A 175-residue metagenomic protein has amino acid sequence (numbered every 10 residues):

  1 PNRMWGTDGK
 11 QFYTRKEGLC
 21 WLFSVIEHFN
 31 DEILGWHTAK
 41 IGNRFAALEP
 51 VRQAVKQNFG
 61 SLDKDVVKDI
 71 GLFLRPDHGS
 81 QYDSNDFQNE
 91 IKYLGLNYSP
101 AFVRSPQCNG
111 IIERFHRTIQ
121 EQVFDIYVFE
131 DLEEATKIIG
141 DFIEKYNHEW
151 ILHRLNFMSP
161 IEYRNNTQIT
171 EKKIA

Functional and structural regions predicted by a protein language model:
P1-I26, E32, L48-Q53, Q57-K64 (+2 more regions): Mobile-element integrase/transposase regions, centering on the N-terminal DNA-binding/Zn-coordinating module
D8, E27, D77, N109 (+3 more regions): Acidic active-site catalytic centers that drive phospho-/nucleotidyl reactions and related ester hydrolyses
L22, N43, A47, R75 (+4 more regions): Hydrophobic (often cysteine-bearing) scaffold residues that line and stabilize catalytic clefts of nucleotide/cofactor
E27-H28, T38-F45: A short acidic/small-residue loop/turn micro-motif
E32-W36, Y98-A101, D125-I126: Short small-residue beta-strand/loop micro-motif enriched in glycine and branched aliphatics
V51, D63-S84, F102, M158-I161: Acidic/histidine-rich, metal-coordinating catalytic segments
F73-H78, K92-I111, V128-L132: RNase H-like polynucleotidyl transferase catalytic core
N85, K92-L96, T118-A175: C-terminal domain-tail junction helix/linker
